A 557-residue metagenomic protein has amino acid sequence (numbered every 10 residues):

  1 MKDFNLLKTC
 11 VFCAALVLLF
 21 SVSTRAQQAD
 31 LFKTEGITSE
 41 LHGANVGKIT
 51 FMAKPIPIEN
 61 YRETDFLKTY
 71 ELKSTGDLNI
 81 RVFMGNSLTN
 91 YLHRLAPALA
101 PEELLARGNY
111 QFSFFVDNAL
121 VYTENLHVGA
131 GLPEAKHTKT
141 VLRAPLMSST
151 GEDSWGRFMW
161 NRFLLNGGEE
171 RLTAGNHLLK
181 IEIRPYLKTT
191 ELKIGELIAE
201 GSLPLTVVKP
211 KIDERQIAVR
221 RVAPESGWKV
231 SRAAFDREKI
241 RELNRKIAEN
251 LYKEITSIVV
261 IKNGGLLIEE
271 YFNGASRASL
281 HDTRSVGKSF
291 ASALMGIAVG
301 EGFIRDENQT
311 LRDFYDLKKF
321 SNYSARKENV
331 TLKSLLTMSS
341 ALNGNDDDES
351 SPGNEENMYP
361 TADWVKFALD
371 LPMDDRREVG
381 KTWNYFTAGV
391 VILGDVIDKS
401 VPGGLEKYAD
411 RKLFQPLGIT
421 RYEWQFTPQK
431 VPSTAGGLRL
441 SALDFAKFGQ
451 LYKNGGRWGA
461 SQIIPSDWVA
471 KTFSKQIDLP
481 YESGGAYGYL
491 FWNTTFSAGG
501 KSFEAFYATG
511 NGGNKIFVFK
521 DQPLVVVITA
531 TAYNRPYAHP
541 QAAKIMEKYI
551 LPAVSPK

Functional and structural regions predicted by a protein language model:
Q27-D213: Beta-strand-enriched, solvent-exposed domains that form extended recognition/catalytic surfaces
Q111-V116, V121, R245-A275, F517 (+1 more regions): A short, well-structured edge-of-sheet supersecondary motif
R220-V259, N263: Beta-lactamase-like hydrolase cores
G264, D282-E307, L335, L393-I397 (+1 more regions): Active-site SXXK
S292, G389-V396, G436-R457, N514-T531: Active-site-proximal alpha-helical segments within enzyme catalytic domains
A298-D316, S400-W424, G459-S466: Short, well-structured active-site flanking segments
D313, N322-I419, A442-G456: Active-site-adjacent helix/loop patches that line small-molecule binding or acyl-intermediate pockets
F473-V525: Active-site Gly/Thr loop motif
